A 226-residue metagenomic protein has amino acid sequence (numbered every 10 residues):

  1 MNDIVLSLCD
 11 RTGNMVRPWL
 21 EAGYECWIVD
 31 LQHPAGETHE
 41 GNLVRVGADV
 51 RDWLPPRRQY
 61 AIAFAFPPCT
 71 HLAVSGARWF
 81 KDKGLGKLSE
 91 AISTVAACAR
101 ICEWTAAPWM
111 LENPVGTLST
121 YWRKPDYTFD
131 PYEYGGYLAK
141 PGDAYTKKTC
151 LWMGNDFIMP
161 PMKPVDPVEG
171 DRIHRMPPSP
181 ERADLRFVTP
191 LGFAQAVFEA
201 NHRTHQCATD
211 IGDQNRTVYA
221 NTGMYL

Functional and structural regions predicted by a protein language model:
M1-V5: Extreme N-terminal starter segment of soluble prokaryotic enzymes
S7-G13: Class I SAM-dependent methyltransferase "Motif I" SAM/SAH-binding loop
L8, E40, R51-I62, C69-Y225: Class I S-adenosyl-L-methionine
N14, A35, G135: Flexible, glycine-rich phosphate/dinucleotide-binding loops and adjacent beta-alpha linkers at cofactor/substrate
L20-P56, D126-T128: Adenosine-cofactor binding site in Rossmann-like domains, unifying the SAM/SAH pocket of S-adenosylmethionine-dependent
H33, P67-C69: Short glycine-rich, polar/acidic loop-and-turn segments at beta strand-coil junctions
